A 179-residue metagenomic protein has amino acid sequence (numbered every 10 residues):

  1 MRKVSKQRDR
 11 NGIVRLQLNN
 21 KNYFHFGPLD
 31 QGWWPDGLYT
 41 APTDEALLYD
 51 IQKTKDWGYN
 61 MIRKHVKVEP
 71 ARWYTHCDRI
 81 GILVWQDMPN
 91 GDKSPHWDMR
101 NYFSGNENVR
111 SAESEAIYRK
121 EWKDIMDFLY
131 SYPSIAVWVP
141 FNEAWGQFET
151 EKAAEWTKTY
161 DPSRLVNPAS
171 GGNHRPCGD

Functional and structural regions predicted by a protein language model:
M1-H76, I80-G81, A136-V137, A153-T159: Secreted/periplasmic carbohydrate-active enzymes, especially glycoside hydrolases
M61-D179: Substrate-binding/catalytic cleft of secreted carbohydrate-active enzymes, primarily glycoside hydrolases
